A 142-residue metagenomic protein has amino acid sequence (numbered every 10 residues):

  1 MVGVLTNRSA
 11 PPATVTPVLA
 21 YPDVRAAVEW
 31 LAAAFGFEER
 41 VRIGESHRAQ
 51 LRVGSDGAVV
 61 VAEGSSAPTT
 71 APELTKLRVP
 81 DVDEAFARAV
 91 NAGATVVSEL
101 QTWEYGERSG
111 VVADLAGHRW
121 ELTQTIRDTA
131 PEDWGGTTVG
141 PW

Functional and structural regions predicted by a protein language model:
M1-A10, F86-W142: Vicinal oxygen chelate
N7-P12, V18-A58: Core segments of cupin and vicinal oxygen chelate
T14-P22, R48-G54, S66-V90, R108-A113: Vicinal oxygen chelate
I43-E45, A67, W103-E104: A short beta-turn/loop motif at secondary-structure boundaries
D56-V60, T69, G117-R119: Short, charged/polar, Gly/Pro-enriched secondary-structure boundary elements
V60-V61, A85: Hydrophobic alpha-helical segments typical of transmembrane helices and their membrane-interface/capping positions
V61-S66, Q124-I126: Acetyl-CoA-dependent GNAT
